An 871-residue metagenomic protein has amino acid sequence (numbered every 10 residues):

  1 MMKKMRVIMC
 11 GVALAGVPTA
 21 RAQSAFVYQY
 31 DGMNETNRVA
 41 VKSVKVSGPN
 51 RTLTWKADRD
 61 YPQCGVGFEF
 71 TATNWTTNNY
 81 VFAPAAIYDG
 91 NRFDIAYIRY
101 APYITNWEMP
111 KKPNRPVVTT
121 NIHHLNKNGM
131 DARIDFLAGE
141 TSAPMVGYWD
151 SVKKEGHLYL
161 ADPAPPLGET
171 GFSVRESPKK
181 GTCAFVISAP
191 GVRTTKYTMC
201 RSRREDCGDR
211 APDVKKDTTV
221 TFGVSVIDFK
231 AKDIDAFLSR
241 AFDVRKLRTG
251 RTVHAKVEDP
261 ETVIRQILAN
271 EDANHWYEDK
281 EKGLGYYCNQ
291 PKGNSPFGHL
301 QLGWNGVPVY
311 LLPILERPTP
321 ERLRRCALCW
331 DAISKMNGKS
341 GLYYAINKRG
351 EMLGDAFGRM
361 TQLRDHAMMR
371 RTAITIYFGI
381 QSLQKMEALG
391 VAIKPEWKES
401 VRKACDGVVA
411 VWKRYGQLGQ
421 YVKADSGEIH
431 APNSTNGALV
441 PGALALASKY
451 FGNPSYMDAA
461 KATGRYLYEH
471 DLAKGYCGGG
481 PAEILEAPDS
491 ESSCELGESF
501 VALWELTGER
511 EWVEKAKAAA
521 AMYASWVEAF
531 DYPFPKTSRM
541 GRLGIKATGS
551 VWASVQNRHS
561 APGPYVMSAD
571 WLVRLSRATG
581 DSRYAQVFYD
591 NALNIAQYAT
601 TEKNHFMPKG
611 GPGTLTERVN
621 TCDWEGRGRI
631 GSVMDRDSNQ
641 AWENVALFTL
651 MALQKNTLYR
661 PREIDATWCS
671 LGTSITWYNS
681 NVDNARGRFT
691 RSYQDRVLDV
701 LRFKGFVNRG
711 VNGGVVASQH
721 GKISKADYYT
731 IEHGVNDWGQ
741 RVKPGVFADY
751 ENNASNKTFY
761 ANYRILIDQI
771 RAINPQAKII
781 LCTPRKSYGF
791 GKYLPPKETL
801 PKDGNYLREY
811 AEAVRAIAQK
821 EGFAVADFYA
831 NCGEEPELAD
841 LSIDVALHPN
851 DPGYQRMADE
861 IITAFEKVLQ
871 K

Functional and structural regions predicted by a protein language model:
M1-M9: Bacterial N-terminal signal peptides that target proteins for export
M9-G16: Bacterial N-terminal signal peptides
P18-A22: Sec/Tat signal peptide C-region and signal peptidase I cleavage site
F26-G48, L53-K216: Beta-strand/loop-rich accessory regions of lumenal/periplasmic or secreted enzymes, predominantly carbohydrate-active
R210-D235, M651: Short Pro-Gly-centered flexible turn/kink motifs
D233-R662: Glycan-recognition and catalytic cores of secretory/periplasmic carbohydrate-active enzymes
T667-C669, I675-R764, H848: Conserved SGNH/GDSL esterase-like catalytic core that processes O-acyl groups on lipids and polysaccharides
P784-K871: Catalytic His-Asp segment of secreted/periplasmic serine-dependent ester chemistry enzymes
